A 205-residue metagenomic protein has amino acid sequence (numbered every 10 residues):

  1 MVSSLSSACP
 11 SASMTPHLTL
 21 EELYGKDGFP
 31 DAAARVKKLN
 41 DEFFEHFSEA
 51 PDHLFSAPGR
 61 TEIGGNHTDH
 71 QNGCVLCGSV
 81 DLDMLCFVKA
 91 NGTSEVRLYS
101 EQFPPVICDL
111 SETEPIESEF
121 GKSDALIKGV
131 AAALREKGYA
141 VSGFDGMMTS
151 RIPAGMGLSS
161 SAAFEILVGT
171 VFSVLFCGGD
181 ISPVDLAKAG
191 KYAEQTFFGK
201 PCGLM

Functional and structural regions predicted by a protein language model:
S4-A162, I166-P183, A187-M205: ATP-binding N-lobe of GHMP and related small-molecule kinases
